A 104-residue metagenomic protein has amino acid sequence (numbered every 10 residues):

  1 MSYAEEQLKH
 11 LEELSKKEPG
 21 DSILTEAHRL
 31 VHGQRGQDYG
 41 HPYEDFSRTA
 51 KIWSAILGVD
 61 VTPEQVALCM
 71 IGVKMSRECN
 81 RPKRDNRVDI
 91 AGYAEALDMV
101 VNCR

Functional and structural regions predicted by a protein language model:
S2-R104: Intrinsically disordered, low-complexity regulatory regions that flank transcription factor DNA-binding cores
